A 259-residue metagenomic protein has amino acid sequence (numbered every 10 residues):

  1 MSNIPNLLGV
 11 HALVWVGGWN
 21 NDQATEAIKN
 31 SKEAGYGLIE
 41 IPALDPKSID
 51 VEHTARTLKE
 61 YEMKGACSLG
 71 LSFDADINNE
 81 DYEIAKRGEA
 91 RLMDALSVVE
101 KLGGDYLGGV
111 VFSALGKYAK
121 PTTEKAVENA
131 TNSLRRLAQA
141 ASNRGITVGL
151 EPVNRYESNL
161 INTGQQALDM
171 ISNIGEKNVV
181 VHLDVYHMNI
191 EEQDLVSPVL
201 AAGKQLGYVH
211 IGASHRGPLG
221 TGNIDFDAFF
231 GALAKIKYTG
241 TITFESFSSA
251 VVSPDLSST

Functional and structural regions predicted by a protein language model:
M1-K101, E176: N-terminal pre-domain/capping segments
S2-A12, V16-G35, G103, I161-L183 (+1 more regions): Histidine-acidic metal/acid-base catalytic patches
N3, N21, E60, Y82-V180: Active-site acidic/histidine proton-transfer and metal-coordination neighborhood in alpha/beta enzyme cores
V10, D74-N79, L115-P121, Y156-E157 (+3 more regions): A short acidic, helix-capping loop that chelates divalent metal ions and anchors anionic groups
V14-V16, A43-D45, L71-F73, V111-L115 (+4 more regions): Active-site-proximal loop/turn and secondary-structure-junction residues that shape catalytic pockets, frequently
G37-L38, K64, D105, T147 (+1 more regions): Residue-level detector of anion-binding/catalytic polar loops
E40, C67-L69, G108, G149 (+3 more regions): Conserved beta-strand positions in the central sheet of alpha/beta enzyme cores
P46-E62, R91-G103, T131-A140, V196-L200 (+1 more regions): Short amphipathic alpha-helices and their capping/turn segments at secondary-structure boundaries
